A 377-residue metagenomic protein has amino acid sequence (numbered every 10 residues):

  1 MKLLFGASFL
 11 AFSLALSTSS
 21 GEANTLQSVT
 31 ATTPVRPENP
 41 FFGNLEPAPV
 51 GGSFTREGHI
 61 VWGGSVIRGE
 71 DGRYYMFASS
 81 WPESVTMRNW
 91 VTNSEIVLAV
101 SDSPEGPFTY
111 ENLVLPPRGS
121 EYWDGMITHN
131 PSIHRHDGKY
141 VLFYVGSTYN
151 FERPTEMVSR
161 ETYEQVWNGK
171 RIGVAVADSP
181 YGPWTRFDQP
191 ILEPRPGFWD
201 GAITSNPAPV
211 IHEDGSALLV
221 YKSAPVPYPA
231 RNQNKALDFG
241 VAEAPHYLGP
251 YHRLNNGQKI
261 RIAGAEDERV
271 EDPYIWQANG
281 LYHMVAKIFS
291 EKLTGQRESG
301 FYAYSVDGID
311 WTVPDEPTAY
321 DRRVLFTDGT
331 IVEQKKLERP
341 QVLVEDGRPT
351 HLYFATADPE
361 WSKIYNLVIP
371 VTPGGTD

Functional and structural regions predicted by a protein language model:
M1-L4: Positively charged n-region of N-terminal signal peptides that target proteins for export
G6-S17: Bacterial N-terminal signal peptides
S19-E22: Sec/Tat signal peptide C-region and signal peptidase I cleavage site
N24-D377: Carbohydrate-active catalytic/glycan-binding domains of CAZyme proteins, especially the secreted or lumenal ectodomains
